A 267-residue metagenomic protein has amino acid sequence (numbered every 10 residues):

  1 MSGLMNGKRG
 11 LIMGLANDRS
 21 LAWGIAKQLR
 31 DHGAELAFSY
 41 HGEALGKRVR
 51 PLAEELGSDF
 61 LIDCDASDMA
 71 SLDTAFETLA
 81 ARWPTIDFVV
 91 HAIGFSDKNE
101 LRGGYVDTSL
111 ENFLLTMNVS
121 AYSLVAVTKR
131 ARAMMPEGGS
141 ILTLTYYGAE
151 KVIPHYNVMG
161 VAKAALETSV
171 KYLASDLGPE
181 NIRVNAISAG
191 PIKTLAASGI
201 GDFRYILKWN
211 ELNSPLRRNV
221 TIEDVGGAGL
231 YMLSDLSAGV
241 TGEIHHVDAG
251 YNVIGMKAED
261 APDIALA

Functional and structural regions predicted by a protein language model:
S2-F38: Canonical Rossmann dinucleotide-binding motif of NAD(H)/NADP(H)-dependent dehydrogenases/reductases, specifically
G14-L21, G94-A133, E137-P179, P191-K193 (+2 more regions): Catalytic loop of short-chain dehydrogenase/reductase
R19, G42-L45: Helix N-cap at the beta1-alpha1 junction of Rossmann-like dinucleotide-binding domains, i.e., the first residues
L29, E35, T143, L166-V170 (+3 more regions): Conserved Rossmann-fold SDR core element
R30, P84, M135-P136, S175-E180 (+3 more regions): A short hydrophobic alpha-helix cap/turn motif
R50, P179, A189-S214, I254-A267: A glycine/serine/threonine-rich, flexible loop-to-helix segment that serves as the NAD(P) cofactor-binding "lid"
A53, C64-D73, E77, A81-P84 (+5 more regions): Conserved mid-core segment of classical short-chain dehydrogenase/reductases
Y122, A186, R204-V240, H245-A249: C-terminal helical subdomain
